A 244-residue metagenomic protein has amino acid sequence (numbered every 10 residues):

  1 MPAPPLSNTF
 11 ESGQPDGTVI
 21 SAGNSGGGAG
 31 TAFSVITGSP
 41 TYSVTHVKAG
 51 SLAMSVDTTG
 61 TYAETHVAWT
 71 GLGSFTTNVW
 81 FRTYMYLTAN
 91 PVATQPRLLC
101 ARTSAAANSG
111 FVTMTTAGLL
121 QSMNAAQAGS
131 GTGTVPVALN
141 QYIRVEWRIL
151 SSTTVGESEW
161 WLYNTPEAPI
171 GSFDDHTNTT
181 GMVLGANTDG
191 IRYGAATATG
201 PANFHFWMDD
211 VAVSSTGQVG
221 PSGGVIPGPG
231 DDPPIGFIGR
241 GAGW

Functional and structural regions predicted by a protein language model:
M1-G26, S214-W244: Enriched but not universal
T9-E11, N78-Y86, Y142-L150, W161 (+1 more regions): Residues within well-ordered beta-strands of beta-sheet-rich folds
D16-G17, A49-L120, A212-Q218: Secretory/extracellular carbohydrate-interaction modules and structurally similar beta-sandwich "look-alikes"
D16-S55: Extracellular glycan-recognition surfaces and repeat-rich motifs
T83, R144-N178: Carbohydrate-binding surfaces in secreted/extracellular proteins
A107-G110, A128-T132, P166-H176: Surface-exposed loop/edge segments in extracytoplasmic proteins
S122-R144: Short, aromatic/His-centered strand-loop micro-motif at the edge of beta-sheets
S172-W207: Flexible glycan-contacting loops in extracellular carbohydrate-active proteins
